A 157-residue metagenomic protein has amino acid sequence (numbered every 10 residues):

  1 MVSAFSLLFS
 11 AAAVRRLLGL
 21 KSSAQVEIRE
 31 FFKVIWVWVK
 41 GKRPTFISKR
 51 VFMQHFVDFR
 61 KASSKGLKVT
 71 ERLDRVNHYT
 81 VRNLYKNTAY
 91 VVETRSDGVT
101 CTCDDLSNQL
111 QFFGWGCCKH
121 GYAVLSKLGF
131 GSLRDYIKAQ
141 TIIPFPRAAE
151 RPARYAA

Functional and structural regions predicted by a protein language model:
M1-A157: Long, low-complexity, compositionally biased intrinsically disordered regions
